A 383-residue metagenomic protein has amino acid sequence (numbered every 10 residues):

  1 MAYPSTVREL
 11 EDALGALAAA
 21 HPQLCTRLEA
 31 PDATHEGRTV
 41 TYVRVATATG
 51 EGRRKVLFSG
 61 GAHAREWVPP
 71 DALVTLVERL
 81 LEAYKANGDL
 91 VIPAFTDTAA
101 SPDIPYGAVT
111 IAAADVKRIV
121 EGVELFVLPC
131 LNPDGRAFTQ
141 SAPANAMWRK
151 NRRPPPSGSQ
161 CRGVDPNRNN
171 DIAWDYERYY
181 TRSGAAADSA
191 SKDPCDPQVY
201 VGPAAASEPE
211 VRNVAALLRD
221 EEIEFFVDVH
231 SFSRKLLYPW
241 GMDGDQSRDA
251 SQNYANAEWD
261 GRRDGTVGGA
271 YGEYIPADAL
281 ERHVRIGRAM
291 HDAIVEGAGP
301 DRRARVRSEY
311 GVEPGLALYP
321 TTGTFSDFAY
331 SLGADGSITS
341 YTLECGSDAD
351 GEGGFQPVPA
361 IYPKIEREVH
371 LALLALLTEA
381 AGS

Functional and structural regions predicted by a protein language model:
M1-T39: Short glycine- and acidic-rich boundary segments immediately preceding or forming the N-terminal edge of structured
P4, Y176, Y180-S383: C-terminal accessory segments enriched in acidic
A13-A20, L76-A86, N169-I172, L217-E221 (+3 more regions): Structured segments of extracytoplasmic/periplasmic soluble domains in secreted or envelope-associated proteins
R38, A48-K55: Proline/glycine-enriched tight loop/beta-turn segments at coil->beta junctions that connect or precede beta-strands
T41-V43: Mobile, glycine-rich extracellular loop/lid and propeptide segments that shape or gate substrate/ligand access
L57-G60: Short hydrophobic beta-strand that contains or immediately precedes a catalytic carboxylate
H63: Conserved phosphate/anionic-ligand binding catalytic regions in large, soluble enzymes, centered on
W67-D71, T75-V77, L81-G269, T342-E344: Active-site/substrate-binding loop(s) of hydrolase catalytic cores
